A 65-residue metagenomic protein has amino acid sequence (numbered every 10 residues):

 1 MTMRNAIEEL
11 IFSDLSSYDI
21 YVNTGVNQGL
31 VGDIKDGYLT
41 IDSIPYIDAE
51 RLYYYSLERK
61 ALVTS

Functional and structural regions predicted by a protein language model:
M1, A61-S65: Short intrinsically disordered terminal tails
M1-L15: A short, Lys/Arg-rich alpha-helix, primarily the initiator
F12, D42-D48: Extended, folded domain segments that form the structural surfaces/walls around functional sites
D19-T24: Short alpha-helical "recognition helix" segments of helix-turn-helix
N27-I41: Recognition helix of helix-turn-helix/homeodomain-like DNA-binding domains that insert into the DNA major groove
Y46-L62: DNA major-groove recognition helix of helix-turn-helix/homeodomain DNA-binding modules
